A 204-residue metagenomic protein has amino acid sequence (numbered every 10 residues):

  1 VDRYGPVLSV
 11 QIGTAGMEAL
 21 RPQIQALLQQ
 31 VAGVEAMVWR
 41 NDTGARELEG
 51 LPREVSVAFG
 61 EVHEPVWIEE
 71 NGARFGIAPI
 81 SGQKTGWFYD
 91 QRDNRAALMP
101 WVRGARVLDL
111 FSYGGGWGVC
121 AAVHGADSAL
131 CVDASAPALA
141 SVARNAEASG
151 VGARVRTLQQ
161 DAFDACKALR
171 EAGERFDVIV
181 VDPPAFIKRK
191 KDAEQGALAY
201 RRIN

Functional and structural regions predicted by a protein language model:
V1-G13, G76-I77: Short, aliphatic-rich beta-strand segments
D2, E18-F88: Non-catalytic substrate-recognition/targeting regions of SAM-dependent transferases
Q11-G16, N94: Secondary-structure transition/turn motif
G60-N204: Rossmann-like S-adenosyl-L-methionine
